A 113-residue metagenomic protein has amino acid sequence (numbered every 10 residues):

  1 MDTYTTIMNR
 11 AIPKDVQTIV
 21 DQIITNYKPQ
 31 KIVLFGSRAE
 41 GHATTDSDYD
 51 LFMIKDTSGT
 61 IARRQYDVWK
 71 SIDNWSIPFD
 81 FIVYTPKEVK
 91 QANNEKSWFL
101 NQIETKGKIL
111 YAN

Functional and structural regions predicted by a protein language model:
M1-K31, A39-T45, K55-N113: Catalytic core of pol beta-like nucleotidyltransferases
D50-I54: Short beta-strand->loop micro-motif that forms the acidic, two-metal-ion catalytic signature in nucleotide-processing
